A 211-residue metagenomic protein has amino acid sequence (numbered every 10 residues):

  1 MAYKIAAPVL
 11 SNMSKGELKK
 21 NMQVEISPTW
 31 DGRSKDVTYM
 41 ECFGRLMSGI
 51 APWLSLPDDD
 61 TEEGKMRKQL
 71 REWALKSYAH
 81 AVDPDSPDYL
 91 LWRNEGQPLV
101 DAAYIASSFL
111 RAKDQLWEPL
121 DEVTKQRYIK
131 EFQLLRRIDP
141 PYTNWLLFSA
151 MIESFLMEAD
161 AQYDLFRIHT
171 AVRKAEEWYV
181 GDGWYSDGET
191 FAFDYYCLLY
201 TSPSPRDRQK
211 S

Functional and structural regions predicted by a protein language model:
M1-L199: Ser/Thr/Asn(+Pro)-rich, low-complexity disordered segments
W184, K210-S211: Secondary-structure boundary/capping residues
Y200-Q209: Conserved small/polar residues in nucleotide/adenosyl-binding loops
